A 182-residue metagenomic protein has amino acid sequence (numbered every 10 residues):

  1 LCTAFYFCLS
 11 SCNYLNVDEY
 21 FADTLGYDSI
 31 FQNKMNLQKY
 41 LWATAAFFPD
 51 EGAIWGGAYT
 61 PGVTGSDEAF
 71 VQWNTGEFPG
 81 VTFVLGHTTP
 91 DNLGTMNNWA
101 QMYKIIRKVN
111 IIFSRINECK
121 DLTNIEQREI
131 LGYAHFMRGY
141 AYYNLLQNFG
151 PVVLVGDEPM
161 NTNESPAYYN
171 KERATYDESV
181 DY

Functional and structural regions predicted by a protein language model:
L1-A4: Sec-dependent N-terminal signal peptides
Y6-L9: Bacterial Sec-type N-terminal signal peptides, specifically the leucine/valine-rich hydrophobic h-region
C12-T60: Membrane-proximal, proline-rich intrinsically disordered regions
V17, L146-D157: Short, well-structured active-site flanking segments
V17, L25, I30-F31, T64 (+3 more regions): Short clusters of hydrophobic/aromatic residues that line enzyme substrate/ligand-binding pockets
K34, Q38, W42, A46-D50 (+2 more regions): Conserved, well-structured interaction surfaces
A69-N74: Core domains of carbohydrate- and sulfate-ester-processing enzymes
D157-N163: Short, conserved phosphate-binding/catalytic loop or strand-edge motifs used in phosphoryl-/nucleotidyl-transfer
